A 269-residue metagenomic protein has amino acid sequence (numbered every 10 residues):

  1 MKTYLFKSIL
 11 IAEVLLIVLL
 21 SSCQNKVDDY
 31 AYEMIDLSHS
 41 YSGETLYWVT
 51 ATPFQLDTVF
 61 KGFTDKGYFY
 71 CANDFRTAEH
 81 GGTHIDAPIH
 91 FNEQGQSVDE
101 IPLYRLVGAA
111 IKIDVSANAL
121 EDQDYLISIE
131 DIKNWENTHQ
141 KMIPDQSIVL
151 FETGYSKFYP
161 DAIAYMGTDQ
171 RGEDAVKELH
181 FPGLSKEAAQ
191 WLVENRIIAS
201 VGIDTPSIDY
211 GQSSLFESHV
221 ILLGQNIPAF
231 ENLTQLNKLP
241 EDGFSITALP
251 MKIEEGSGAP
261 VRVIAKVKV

Functional and structural regions predicted by a protein language model:
K2-L10: Bacterial N-terminal signal peptides that target proteins for export
F6, I17-V18, I197: Generic alpha-helical structural signal
L10, V14-L16: Hydrophobic helical h-region of N-terminal Sec-dependent signal peptides in bacterial secretory/periplasmic proteins
L20-S22: C-terminal motif of bacterial Sec signal peptides marking the signal peptidase cleavage site
Q24-V269: Active-/binding-site microenvironments in catalytic and ligand-binding cores
